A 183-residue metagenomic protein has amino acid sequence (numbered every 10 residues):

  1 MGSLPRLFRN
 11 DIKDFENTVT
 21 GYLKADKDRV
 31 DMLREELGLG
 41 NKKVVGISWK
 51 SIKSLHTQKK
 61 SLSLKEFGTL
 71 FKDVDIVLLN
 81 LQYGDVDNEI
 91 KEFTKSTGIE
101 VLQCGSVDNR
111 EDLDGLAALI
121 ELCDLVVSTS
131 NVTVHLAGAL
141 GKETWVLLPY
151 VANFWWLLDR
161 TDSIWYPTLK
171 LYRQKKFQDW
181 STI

Functional and structural regions predicted by a protein language model:
M1-I183: Catalytic machinery of carbohydrate-active enzymes, primarily nucleotide-sugar-dependent glycosyltransferases
